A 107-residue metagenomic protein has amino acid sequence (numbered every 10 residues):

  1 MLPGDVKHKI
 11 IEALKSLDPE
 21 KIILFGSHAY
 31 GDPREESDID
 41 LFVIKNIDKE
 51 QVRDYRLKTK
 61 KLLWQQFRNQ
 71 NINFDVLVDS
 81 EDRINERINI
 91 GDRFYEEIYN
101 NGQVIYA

Functional and structural regions predicted by a protein language model:
M1-K21, Y30-E35, N46-A107: Catalytic core of pol beta-like nucleotidyltransferases
F25-S27: Glycine-rich beta-strand-to-loop/alpha-helix junction loops that act as flexible
S37-I39: Short, conserved active-site loops that position catalytic residues or coordinate cofactors/metal ions across diverse
F42-I44: Short hydrophobic/aromatic beta-strand micro-patches that form the beta-sheet surface supporting nucleotide- or nucleic
